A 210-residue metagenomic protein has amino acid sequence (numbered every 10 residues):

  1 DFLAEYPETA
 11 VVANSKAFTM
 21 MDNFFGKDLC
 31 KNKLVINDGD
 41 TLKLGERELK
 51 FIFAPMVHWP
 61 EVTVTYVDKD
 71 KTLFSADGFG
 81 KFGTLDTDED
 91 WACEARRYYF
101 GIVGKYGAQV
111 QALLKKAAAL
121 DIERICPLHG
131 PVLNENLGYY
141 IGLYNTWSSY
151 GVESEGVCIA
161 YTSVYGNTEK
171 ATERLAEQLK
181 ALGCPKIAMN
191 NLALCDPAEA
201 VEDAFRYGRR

Functional and structural regions predicted by a protein language model:
D1-A4: Di-metal (Zn2+ and/or Mg2+/Mn2+) metal-binding site signature of metallo-dependent hydrolases with the MBL/beta-CASP
Y6, L120-D121, G183: A structural signal for short coil/turn segments at secondary-structure junctions
Y6-V62, Y106-A112: Metallo-beta-lactamase
V11-A13, L73-F74, I159: Structural beta-sheet core signal
K43, Y66, Y150-E153: Short, flexible hinge/linker loops that cap or flank conserved catalytic cores
E48-E135: Metallo-beta-lactamase
N136-R210: N-terminal beta1-alpha1-beta2 submodule of the flavodoxin-like/Rossmannoid cofactor-binding fold
